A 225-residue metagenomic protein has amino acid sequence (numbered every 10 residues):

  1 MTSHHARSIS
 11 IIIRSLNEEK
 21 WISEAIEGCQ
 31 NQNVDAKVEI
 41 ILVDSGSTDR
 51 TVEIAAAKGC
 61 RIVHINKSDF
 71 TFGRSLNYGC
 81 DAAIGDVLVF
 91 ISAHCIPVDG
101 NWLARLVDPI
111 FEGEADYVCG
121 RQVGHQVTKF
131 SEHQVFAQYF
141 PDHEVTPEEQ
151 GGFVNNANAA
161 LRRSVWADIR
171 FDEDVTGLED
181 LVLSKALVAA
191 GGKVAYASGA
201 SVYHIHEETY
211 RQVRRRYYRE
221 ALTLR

Functional and structural regions predicted by a protein language model:
M1-G28: N-proximal low-complexity "stem/linker" segments adjacent to membrane-targeting elements
E27-K37: Short, acidic, metal-binding catalytic loop of nucleotide-sugar glycosyltransferases
D44-V52, I96: A conserved acidic beta->alpha catalytic loop
I65-A83: Glycine-rich, basic loop-to-helix element that forms the pyrophosphate-binding segment of sugar-nucleotide handling
L88: Short aromatic/hydrophobic "clamp" motif used to bind/position activated sugar donors
I96, G100-S131: Conserved donor NDP-sugar-binding/catalytic core segment of glycosyltransferases
G124-Q126, H143-L161, T176, V182: A recurrent flexible, glycine/aromatic-enriched loop bordering the glycosyltransferase active site that acts as
A200, R211-R225: Catalytic core of nucleotide-sugar-dependent glycosyltransferases
